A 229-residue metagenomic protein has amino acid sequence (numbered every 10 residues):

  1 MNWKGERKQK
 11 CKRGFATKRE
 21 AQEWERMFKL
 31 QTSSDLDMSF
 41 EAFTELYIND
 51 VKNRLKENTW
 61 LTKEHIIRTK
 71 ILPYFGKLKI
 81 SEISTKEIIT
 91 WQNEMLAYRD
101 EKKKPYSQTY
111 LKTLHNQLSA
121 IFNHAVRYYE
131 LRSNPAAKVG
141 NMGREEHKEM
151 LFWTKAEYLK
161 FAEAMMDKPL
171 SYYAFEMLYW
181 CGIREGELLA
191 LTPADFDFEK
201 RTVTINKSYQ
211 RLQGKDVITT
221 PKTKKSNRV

Functional and structural regions predicted by a protein language model:
M1-G14, K200-T202, K207, G214: Short, Arg/Lys-rich segments that mark the N-terminal edge of DNA/RNA- and chromatin-recognition modules
N2-K8, D100-P105, P169, R211-K215: Short, solvent-exposed loop/turn segments that connect beta-strands within catalytic domains and beta-strand-rich
N2-T90: N-terminal DNA-binding module of tyrosine recombinases/phage integrases
W3-Q9, P73, R144-E146, P221-S226: Short glycine-enriched loop/turn motifs at secondary-structure junctions
N49-E130, P135-K138, H147: N-terminal core-binding DNA-recognition domain of tyrosine site-specific recombinases/integrases
K104-Q108, K112, R127, L131-L191 (+2 more regions): Basic, Lys/Arg- and aromatic-enriched nucleic-acid-binding interface segment
E145, Y209-R211: Active-site/binding-pocket entry motifs
Q213, I218-V229: C-terminal catalytic core of Y-nucleophile DNA break-rejoin enzymes
